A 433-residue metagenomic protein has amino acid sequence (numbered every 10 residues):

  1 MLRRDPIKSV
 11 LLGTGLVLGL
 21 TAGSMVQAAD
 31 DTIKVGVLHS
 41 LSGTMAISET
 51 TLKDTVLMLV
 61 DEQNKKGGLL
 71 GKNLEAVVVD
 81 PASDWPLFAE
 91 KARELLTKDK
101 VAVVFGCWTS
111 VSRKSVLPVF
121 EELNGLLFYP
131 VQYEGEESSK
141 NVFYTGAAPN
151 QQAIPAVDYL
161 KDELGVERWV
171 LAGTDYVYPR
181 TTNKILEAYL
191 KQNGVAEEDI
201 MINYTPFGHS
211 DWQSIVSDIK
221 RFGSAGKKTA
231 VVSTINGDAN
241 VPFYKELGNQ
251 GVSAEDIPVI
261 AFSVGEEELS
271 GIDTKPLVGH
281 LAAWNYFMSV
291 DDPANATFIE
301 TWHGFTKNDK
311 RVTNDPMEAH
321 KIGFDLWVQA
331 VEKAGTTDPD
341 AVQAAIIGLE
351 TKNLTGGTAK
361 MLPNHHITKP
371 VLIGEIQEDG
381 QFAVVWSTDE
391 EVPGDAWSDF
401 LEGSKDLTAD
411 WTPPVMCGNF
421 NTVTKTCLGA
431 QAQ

Functional and structural regions predicted by a protein language model:
M1-K34, T408-W411, N419-Q433: Short, low-complexity disordered leader/linker segments with a strong preference for bacterial N-terminal type II
V26-V37, K65-N73, K161-E167: Immediate post-signal peptide segment of exported/extracytoplasmic ligand-binding proteins
I33, E350-Q433: Solvent-exposed, acidic/polar segments of extracytosolic/periplasmic ligand-binding ectodomains
G36-T55, V79-P86, W108-V111, D175-R180 (+2 more regions): Extracytoplasmic "Venus flytrap"
I47-D54, E62, G67-E136, T145 (+1 more regions): Beta-alpha junction/loop-to-helix N-cap segments that form part of ligand/metal-binding clefts
E90, E134-G135, N141-Q250, S289-T297: Extracellular/periplasmic Venus flytrap/periplasmic-binding protein
L95-C107, F128-P130, R168-G173, A225-G237 (+4 more regions): Periplasmic-binding protein-like
E246-K321, V331-T337, D389-T424, L428-G429: Extracellular/periplasmic periplasmic-binding protein-like sensory domains
